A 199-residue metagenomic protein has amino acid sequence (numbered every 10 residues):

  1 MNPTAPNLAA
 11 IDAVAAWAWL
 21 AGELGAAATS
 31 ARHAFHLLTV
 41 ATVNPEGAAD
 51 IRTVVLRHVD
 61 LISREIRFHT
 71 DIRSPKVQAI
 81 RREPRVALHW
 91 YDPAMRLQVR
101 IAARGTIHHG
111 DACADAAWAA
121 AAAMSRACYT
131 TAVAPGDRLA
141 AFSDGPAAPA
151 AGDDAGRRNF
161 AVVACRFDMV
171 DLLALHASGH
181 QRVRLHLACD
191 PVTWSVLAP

Functional and structural regions predicted by a protein language model:
N2-A10, L97-P199: Charged, gly/pro-rich active-site loop segments
N2-S63, A79: An N-terminal domain-cap segment
A27-A28, K76, H89-W90, A148-D154: Short helix-to-loop capping/linker segments positioned immediately adjacent to catalytic or ligand/cofactor-binding
H36-L38, R52, P84, R158-A161 (+1 more regions): Short beta-strand or tight-loop elements that sit immediately N-terminal to catalytic metal-binding acidic residues
V43, D71, Y91, R104 (+1 more regions): Structured loops at beta-to-helix junctions and adjacent beta-edge loops in soluble globular domains
P45, L61-I62, P93-M95, A177 (+1 more regions): Short strand-connecting beta-turns/loops that link adjacent beta-strands
R57-R96: A short mixed-secondary-structure module that forms the rim of ligand-binding clefts
